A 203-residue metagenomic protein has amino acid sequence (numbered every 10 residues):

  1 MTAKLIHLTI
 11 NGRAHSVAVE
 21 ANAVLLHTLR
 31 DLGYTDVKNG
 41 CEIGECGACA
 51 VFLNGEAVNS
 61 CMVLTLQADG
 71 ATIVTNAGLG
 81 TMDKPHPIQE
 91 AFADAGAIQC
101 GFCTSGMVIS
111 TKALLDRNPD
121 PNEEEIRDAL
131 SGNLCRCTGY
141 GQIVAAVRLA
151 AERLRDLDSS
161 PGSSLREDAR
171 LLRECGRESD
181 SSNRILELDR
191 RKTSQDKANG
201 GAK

Functional and structural regions predicted by a protein language model:
M1-S160, L165-C175, N183-R191, D196-K203: Signature of N-terminal electron-transfer/Fe-S-associated modules in redox systems
